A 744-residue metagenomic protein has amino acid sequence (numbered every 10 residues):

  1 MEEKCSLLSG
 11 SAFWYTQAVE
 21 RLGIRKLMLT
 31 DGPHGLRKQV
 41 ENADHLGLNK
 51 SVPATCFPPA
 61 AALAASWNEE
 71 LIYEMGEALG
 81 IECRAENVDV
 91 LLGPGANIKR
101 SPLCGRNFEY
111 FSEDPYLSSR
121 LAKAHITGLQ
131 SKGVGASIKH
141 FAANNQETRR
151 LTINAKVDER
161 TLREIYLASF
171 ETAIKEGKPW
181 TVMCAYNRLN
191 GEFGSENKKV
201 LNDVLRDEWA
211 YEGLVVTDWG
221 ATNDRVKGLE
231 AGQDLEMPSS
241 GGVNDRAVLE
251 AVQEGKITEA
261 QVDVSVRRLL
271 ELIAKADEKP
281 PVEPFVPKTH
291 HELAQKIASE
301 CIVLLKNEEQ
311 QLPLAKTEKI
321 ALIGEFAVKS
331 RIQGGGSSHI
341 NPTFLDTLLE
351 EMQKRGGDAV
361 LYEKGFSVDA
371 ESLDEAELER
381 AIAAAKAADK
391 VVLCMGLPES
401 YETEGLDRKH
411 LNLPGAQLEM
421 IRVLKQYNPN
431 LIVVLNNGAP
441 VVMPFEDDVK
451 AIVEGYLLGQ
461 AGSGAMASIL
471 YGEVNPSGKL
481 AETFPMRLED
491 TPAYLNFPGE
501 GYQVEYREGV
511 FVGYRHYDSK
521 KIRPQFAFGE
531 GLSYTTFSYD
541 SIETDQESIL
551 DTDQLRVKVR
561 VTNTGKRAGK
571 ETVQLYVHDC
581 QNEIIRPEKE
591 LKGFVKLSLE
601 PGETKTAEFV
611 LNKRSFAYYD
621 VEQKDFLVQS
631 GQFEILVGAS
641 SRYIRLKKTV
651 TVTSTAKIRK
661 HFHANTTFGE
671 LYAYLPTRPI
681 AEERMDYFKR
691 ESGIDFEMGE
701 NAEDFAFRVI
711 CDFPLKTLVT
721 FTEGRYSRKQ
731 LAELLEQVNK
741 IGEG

Functional and structural regions predicted by a protein language model:
M1-A617, Q632-V637, S641, K740-G744: Glycoside hydrolase catalytic-domain context in secreted enzymes
P281-T289, S367-D369, L646-Y674: Phosphate/pyrophosphate-recognition segments in soluble nucleotide-handling domains
G513, S533-Y534, K566-A568, L599-E603 (+2 more regions): In a subset of proteins, long, contiguous C-terminal domains/tails are tracked
K613-K657: Terminal connector regions
T655-E743: Compact, charge-rich alpha-helical regulatory domains located at protein termini
